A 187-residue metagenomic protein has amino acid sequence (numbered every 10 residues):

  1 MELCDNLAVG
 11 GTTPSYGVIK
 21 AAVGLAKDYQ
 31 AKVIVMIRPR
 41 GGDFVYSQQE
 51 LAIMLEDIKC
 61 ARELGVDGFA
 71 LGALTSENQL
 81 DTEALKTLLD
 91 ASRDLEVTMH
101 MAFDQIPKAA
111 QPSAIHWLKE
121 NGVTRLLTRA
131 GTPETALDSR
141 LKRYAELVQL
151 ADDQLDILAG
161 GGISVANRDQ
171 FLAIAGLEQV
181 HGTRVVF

Functional and structural regions predicted by a protein language model:
M1-G11, C60-N78, N121-A136, I163-S164 (+1 more regions): Glycine-rich phosphate-binding active-site loops on the catalytic face of alpha/beta enzymes
L7-I34, Q48-A52, A73-R93, I106-S113 (+3 more regions): Active-site-adjacent beta->alpha loops and helix N-cap segments on the catalytic face of soluble alpha/beta enzymes
A22, A61, L88, H100 (+3 more regions): Conserved, mostly hydrophobic/aromatic
A31, V66, L95, V123 (+1 more regions): Short glycine/serine/threonine/alanine-rich loop segments
K32-V33, I37-F44: Glycine-rich nucleotide/cofactor/substrate-binding loop typically near the N-terminus or early in the first domain
V35-I37, L71, M99, A159: Structural beta-sheet core signal
R38-R40, L74, A102: Beta-hairpin (beta-strand-turn-beta-strand) motif
G42-C60, V97, D104-N121, K142-A159 (+1 more regions): Catalytic cores of alpha/beta
